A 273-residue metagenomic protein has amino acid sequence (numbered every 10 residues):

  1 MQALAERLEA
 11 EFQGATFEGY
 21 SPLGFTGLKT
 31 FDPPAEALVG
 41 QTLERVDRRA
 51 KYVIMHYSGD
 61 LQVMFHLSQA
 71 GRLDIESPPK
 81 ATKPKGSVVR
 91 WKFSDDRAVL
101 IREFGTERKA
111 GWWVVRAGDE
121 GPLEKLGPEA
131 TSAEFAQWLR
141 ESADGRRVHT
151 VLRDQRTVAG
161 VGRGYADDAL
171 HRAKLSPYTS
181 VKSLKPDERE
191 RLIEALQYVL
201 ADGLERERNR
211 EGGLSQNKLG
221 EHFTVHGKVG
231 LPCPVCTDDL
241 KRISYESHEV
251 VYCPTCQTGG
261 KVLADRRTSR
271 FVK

Functional and structural regions predicted by a protein language model:
M1-R108, R270-K273: Gly/Gly-Pro- and Ser/Thr-rich, intrinsically disordered tail segments characteristic of DNA damage-repair and tolerance
T16-P33, D47, W138-K273: Basic, nucleic-acid-binding surfaces and adjacent catalytic neighborhoods in DNA/RNA-processing proteins
Y57, V63-L175, S180, D187: Phosphate/anion-contacting hairpin/loop surfaces
